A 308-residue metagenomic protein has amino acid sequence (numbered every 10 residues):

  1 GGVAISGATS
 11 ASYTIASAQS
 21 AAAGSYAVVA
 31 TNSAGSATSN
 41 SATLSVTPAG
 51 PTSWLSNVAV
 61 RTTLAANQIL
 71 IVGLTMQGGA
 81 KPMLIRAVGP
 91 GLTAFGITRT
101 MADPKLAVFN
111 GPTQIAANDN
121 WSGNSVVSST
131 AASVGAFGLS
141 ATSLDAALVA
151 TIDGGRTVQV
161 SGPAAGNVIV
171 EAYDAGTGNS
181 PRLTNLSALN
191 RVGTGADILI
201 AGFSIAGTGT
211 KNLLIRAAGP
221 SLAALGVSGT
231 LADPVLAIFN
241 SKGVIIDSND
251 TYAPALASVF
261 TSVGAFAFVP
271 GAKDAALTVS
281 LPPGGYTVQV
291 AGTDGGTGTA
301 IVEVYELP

Functional and structural regions predicted by a protein language model:
G2-S20: Surface-exposed, flexible coil segments in extracellular/virion-facing regions
G24-Y26: Cell-wall glycan
T31-S36: Short, solvent-exposed loop/turn segments at the edges of extracellular beta-sandwich modules
A37-T38, I169: Beta-sandwich strand segments
S39-T47: Terminal edge beta-strands and adjacent linker/stalk segments of extracellular immunoglobulin-superfamily beta-sandwich
P48-P308: A sequence-level detector for low-complexity, Ser/Thr- and acidic-rich stretches
